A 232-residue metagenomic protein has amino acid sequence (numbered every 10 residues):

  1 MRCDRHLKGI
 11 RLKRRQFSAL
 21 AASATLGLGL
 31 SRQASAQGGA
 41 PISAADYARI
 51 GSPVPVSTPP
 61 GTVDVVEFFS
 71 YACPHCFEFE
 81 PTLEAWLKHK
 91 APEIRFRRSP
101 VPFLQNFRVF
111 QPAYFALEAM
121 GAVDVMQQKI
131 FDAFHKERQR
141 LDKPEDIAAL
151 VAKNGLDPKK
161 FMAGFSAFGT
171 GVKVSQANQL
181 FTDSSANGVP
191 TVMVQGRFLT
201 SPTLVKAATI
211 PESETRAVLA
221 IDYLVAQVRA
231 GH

Functional and structural regions predicted by a protein language model:
R2-R108, I221-Y223, R229-H232: Extracytoplasmic thiol/disulfide redox context detector
D64-E67, E78, T82, R108-P112 (+7 more regions): Extracytoplasmic/secreted proteins, especially bacterial periplasmic and envelope-associated proteins
A72-H75, P102-N106, A133-E137, G169-T170 (+1 more regions): Solvent-exposed loop/turn segments at secondary-structure junctions within structured extracellular/periplasmic domains
E78, K88-P92, E118-A122, F131-H135 (+5 more regions): Sec-exported extracytoplasmic/periplasmic mature domains
T82-W86, F115, I210-P211: Glycine-rich, phosphate-binding/catalytic loops in enzymes
H89-M120, V125-A152: Structural microenvironment flanking redox-active thiols in thiol-disulfide oxidoreductases
K153-H232: C-terminal cap of thioredoxin/glutaredoxin-like
